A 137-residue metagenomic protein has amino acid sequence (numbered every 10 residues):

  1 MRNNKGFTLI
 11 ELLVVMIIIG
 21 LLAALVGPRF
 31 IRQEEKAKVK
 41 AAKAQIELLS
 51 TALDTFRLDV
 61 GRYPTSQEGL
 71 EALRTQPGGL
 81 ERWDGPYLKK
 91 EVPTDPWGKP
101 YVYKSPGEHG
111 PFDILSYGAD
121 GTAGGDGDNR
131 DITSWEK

Functional and structural regions predicted by a protein language model:
M1, P28-I31, V39, F56: Short, intrinsically disordered low-complexity segments
R2-F30: N-terminal single-pass transmembrane signal-anchor helix
G6, E71-A72, Q76: Short, compositionally biased strand/turn segments that nucleate or flank brief secondary-structure elements
F7, R29, Q33-K36, K43 (+1 more regions): A structural feature recognizing the 12-helix transmembrane core of secondary solute carriers
G27, R32, E68, T75: Phosphate-coordinating loops and pocket residues in cytosolic domains that bind phosphorylated ligands
K36-K40, E47, T51-D54, V60 (+5 more regions): Short, surface-exposed interaction loops/tails
